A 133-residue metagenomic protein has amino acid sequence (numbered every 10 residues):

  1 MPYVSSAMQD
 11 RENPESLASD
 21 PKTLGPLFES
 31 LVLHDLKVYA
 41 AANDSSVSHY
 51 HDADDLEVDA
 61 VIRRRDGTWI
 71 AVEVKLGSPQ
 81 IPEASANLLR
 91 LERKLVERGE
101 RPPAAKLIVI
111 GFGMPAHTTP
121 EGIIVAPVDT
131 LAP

Functional and structural regions predicted by a protein language model:
M1-T68: Accessory nucleic acid-recognition modules appended to NTPase machines
A7, I81-P82, A116-P120: Switch/connector loops and helix/strand junctions flanking conserved nucleotide-binding motifs in nucleotide-processing
N43, G99-A104: Short helix-terminating capping/connector loops at secondary-structure junctions
T68-Q80: Active-site ExK catalytic segment of metal-dependent nucleases
G77-E97: Mg2+/Mn2+-dependent nuclease catalytic core
P103-G111: Short, hydrophobic beta-strand segments that form beta-sheet elements in well-ordered domains
I110-P133: Domain-level recognition of nuclease-like catalytic cores that cleave nucleotide substrates
